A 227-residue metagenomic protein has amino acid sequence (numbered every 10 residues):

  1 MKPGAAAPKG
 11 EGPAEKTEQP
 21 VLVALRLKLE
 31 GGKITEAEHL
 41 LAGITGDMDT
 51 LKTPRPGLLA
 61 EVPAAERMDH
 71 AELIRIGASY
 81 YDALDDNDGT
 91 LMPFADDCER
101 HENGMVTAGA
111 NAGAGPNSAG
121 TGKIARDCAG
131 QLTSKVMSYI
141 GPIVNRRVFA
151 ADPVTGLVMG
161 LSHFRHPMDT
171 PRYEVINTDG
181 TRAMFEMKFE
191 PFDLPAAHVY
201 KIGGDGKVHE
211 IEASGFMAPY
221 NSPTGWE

Functional and structural regions predicted by a protein language model:
M1-E227: C-terminal and inter-domain tail/linker signature
